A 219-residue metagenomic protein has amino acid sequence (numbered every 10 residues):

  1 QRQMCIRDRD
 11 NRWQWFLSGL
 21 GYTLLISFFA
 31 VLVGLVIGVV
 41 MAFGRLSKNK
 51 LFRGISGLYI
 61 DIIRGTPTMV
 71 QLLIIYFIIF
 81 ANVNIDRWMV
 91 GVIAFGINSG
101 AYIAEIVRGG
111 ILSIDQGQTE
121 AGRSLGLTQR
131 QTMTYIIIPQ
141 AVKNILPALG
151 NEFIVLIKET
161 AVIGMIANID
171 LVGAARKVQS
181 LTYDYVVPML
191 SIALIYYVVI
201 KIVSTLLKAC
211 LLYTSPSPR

Functional and structural regions predicted by a protein language model:
Q3, R7-S215, R219: Transmembrane alpha-helices and adjacent helix-loop boundaries
